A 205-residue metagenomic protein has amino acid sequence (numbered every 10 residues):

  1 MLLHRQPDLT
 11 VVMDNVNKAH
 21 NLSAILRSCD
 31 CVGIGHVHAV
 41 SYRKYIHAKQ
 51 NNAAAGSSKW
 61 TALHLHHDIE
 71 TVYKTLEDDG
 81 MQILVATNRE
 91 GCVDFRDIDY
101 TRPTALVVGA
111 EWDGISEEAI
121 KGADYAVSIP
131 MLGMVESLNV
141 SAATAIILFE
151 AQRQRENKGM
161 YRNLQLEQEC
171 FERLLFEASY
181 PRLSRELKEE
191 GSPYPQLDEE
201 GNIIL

Functional and structural regions predicted by a protein language model:
M1-L205: Post-transcriptional modification and biogenesis factors for structured RNAs of the translation apparatus
